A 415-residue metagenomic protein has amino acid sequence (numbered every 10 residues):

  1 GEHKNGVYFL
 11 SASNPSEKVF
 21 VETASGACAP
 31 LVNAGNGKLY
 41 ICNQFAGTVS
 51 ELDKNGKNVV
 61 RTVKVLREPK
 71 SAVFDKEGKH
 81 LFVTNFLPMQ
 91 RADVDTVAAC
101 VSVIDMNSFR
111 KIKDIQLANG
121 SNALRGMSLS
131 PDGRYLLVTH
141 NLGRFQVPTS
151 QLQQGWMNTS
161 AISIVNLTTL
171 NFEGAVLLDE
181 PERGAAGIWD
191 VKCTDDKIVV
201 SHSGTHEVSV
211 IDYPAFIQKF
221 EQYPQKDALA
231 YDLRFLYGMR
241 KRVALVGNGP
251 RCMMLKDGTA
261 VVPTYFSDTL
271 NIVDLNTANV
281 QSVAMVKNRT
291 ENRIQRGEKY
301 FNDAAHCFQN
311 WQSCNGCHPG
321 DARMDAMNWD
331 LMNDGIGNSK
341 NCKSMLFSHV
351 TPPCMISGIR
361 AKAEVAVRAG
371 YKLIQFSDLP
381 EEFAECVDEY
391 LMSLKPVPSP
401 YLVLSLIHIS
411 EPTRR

Functional and structural regions predicted by a protein language model:
E2-H3, N43-F45, N85-F86, H202-G204 (+1 more regions): Conserved strand-to-loop turn within each blade of WD40 beta-propeller repeats
N5-V7, G47-V49, Q90-R91, V101 (+4 more regions): Structural signal for beta-propeller blades
E17-L31: Blade-loop segments of beta-propeller domains
G26, V60-V73, D114-R125: Asp-box/WD-like beta-propeller blade repeats and closely related beta-sheet repeat scaffolds
N33-G35, E77, T194, K256: Loop/turn segments within WD40 beta-propeller blades
Q44-G47, V65, M89-D95, L142-Q153 (+1 more regions): A flexible loop/linker signature enriched in serine peptidases of the S9 family
K54, F109, K113, L124-Q151 (+3 more regions): Periplasmic c-type cytochrome electron-transfer domains
